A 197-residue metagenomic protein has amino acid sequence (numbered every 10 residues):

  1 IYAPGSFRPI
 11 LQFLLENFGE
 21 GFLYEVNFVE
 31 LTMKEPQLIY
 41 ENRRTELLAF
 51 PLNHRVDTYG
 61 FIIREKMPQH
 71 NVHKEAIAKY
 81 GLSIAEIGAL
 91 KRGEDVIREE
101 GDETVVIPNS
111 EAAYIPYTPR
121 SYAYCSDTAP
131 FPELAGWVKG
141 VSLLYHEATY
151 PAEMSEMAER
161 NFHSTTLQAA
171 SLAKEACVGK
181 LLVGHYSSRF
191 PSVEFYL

Functional and structural regions predicted by a protein language model:
I1-E30: Active-site HxH/HxHxD metal-binding segment of metal-dependent hydrolases
Y2, V29, L48, A123 (+2 more regions): Hydrophobic/aromatic beta-strand patches that form the interior of the parallel beta-sheet core in alpha/beta enzyme
G5, T32-M33, E65-M67: Non-catalytic surface loops within mature trypsin-like serine protease
P9, M33-Y40, R55-V56: A short acidic, often aromatic-flanked loop/helix-cap motif at beta-alpha or helix-coil junctions that lines enzyme
P9, N17, G21, I77-K79 (+3 more regions): Pre-active-site segment of Zn-dependent metallo-hydrolases
F22-N27, N42-R43, P119, L197: A short helix-to-beta-strand connector/capping loop
L31-P36, F131-L197: Binuclear metal-ion centers of metallo-dependent hydrolases, dominated by the metallo-beta-lactamase
N42-Y124, T128-W137, L143: Active-site-proximal loop/helix segment associated with metal-binding centers of metalloenzymes
